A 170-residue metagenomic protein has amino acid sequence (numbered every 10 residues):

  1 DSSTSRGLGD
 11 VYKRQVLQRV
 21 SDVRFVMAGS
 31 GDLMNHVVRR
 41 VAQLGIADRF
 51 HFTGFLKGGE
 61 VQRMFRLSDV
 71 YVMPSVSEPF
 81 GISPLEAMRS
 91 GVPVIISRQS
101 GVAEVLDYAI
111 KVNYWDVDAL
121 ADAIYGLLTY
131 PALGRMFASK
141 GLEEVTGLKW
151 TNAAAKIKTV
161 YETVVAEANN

Functional and structural regions predicted by a protein language model:
D1-Y12: Single conserved hydrophobic/aromatic residue that forms the stacking wall/gate of nucleotide- or nucleobase-binding
H36-L56: Nucleotide-activated donor-binding/catalytic signature segment of Leloir-type glycosyltransferases, i.e., the conserved
F55-L56, R63-S68: Short alpha-helical donor nucleotide-sugar binding micro-motif in glycosyltransferases
V76: Aromatic "clamp/platform" in nucleotide-sugar-dependent glycosyltransferases that forms part of the donor/acceptor
P93-I96: Short hydrophobic beta-strand element within catalytic cores of glycosyltransferases and related nucleotide-activated
A109-D118, G126-P131: Conserved acidic donor-binding segment of nucleotide-sugar-dependent glycosyltransferases
A132-E162: A charged, aromatic-enriched C-terminal amphipathic alpha-helix characteristic of glycosyltransferases across folds
